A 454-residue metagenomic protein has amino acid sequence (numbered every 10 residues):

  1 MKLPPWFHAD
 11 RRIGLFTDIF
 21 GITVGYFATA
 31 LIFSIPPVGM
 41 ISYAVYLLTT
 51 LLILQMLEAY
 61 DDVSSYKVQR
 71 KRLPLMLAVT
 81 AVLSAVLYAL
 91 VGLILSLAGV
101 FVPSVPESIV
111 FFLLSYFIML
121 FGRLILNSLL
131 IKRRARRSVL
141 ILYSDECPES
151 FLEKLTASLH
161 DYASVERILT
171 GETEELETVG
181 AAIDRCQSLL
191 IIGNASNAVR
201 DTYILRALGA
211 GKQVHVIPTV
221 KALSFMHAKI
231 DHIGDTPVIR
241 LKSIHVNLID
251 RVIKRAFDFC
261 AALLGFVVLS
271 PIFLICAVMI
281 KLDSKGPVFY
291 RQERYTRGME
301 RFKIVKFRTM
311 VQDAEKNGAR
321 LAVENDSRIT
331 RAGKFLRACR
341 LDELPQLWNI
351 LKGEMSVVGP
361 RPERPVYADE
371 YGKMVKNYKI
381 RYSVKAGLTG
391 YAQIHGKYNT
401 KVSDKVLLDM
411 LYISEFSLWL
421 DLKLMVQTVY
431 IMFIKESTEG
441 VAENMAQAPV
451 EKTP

Functional and structural regions predicted by a protein language model:
M1-G21, L124-V267, E439-P454: N-terminal hydrophobic signal-anchor/signal peptide
M1-I131, F433, P454: Signature of alpha-helical transmembrane segments in polytopic membrane proteins
D18, P74-L77, V214, D258 (+5 more regions): Generic structural signal for small/hydrophobic residues in well-ordered secondary structure, especially within
L73-A85, G99-Y116, A135-F151, E166-E177 (+2 more regions): Alpha-helical membrane-embedding segments and immediately adjacent membrane-interface amphipathic helices
K221-A222, H227-I230, Y290-R328, T389-L407: Short, glycine-rich, amphipathic interfacial segments at transmembrane boundaries or analogous
D250-D313, N349, L418, L424-P454: A hydrophobic, helix-centered structural microdomain
V323-K385, L424-M432: A short, structured surface patch at a secondary-structure boundary
V366, N377-P454: C-terminal terminal-structure detector
